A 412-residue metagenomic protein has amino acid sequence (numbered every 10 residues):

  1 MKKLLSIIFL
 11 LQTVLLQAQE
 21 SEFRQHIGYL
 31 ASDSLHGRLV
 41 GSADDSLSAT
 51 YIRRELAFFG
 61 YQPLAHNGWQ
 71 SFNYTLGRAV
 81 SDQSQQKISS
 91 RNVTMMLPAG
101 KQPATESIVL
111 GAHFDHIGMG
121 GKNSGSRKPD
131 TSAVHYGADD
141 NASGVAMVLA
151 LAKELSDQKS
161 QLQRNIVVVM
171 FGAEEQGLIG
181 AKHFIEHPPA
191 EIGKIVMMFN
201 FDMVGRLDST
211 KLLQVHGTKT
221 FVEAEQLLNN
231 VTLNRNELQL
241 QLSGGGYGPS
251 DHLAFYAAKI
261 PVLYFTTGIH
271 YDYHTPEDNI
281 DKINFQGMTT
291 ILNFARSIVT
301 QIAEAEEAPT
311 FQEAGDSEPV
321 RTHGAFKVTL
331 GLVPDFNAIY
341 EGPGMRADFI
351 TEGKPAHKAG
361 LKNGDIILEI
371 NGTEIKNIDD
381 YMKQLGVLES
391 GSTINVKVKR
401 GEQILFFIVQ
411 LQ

Functional and structural regions predicted by a protein language model:
M1-S21: Bacterial Sec-dependent N-terminal signal peptides
R38-P98: A non-catalytic alpha/beta surface segment that caps or lines the substrate-entry region of metallo-dependent hydrolase
M95, L110-G111, D115-H116, G120-G177 (+1 more regions): Alpha-helical metal-binding/catalytic segments enriched in His/Glu/Asp
D157, Y271-S317: His/Asp/Glu-rich mid-to-C-terminal helical/loop segments that flank catalytic regions of hydrolases
F171-T267, N284: Metal-dependent peptidase/peptidase-like ectodomains
D316-N363: PDZ/PDZ-like groove recognition
A356-N377: Conserved PDZ fold ligand-binding element
L368, K383-Q412: PDZ-domain C-terminal substructure recognizer with occasional recognition of PDZ-binding tails
